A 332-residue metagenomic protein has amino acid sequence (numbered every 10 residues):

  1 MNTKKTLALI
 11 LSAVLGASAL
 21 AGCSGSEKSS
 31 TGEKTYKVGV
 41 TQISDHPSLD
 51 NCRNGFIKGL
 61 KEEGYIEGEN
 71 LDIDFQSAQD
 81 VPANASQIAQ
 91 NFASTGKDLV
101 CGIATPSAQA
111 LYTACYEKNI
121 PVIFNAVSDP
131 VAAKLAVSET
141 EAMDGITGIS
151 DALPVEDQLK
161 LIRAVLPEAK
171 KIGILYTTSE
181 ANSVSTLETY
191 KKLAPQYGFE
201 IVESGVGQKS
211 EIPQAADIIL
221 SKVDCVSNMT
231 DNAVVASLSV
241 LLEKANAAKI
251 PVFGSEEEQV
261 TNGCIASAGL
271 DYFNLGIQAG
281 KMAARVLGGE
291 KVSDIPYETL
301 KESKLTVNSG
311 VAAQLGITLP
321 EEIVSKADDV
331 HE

Functional and structural regions predicted by a protein language model:
M1-K37, E62, I66: Short, low-complexity disordered leader/linker segments with a strong preference for bacterial N-terminal type II
G25-V38, I66-E69, S138, A142 (+2 more regions): Immediate post-signal peptide segment of exported/extracytoplasmic ligand-binding proteins
K37-E63, D74-A83, S179-S183, N232-A233 (+1 more regions): Extracytoplasmic "Venus flytrap"
V38, F56, T147-A194, P296-A312: An alpha-beta-alpha
D72-S94, S204-I219: Structural motif
A78-V137, D231-S255: Beta-alpha junction/loop-to-helix N-cap segments that form part of ligand/metal-binding clefts
D129-K171, L270-E290: Hydrophobic alpha-helical segments within soluble ligand-binding/sensing domains
R285-E332: Hinge/cleft segment of the Venus flytrap/periplasmic-binding protein
